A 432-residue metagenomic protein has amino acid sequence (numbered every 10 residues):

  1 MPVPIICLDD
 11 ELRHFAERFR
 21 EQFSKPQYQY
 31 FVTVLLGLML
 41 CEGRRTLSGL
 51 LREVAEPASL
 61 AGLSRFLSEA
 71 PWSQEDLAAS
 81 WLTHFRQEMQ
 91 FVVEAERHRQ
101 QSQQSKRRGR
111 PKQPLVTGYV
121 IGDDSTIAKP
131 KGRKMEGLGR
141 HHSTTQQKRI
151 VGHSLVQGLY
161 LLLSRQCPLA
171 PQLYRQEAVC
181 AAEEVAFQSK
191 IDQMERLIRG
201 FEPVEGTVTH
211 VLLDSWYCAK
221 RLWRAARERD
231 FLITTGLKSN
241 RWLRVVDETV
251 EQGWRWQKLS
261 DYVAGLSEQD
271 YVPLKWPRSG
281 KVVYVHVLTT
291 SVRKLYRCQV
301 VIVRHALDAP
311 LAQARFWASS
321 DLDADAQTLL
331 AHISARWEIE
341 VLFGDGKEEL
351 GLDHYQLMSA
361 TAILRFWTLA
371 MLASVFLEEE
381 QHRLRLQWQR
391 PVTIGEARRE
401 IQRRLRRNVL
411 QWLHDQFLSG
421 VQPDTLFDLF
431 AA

Functional and structural regions predicted by a protein language model:
M1-S68: Gly/serine-rich nucleotide phosphate-binding loop at the start of the catalytic core of nucleotide/ADP-ribose-handling
I5, T126, A264-G265, D325-L357: Short amphipathic alpha-helical "interface-anchor" segments enriched in bulky aromatics
L50-L51, V116-A128, G158, H210-C218 (+4 more regions): Short, conserved catalytic/metal-binding motifs centered on acidic residues
A61-R65, S143-V208, L295-F316: Electropositive, glycine- and tryptophan-enriched low-complexity nucleic-acid-binding patches
L67-P171, R175-E177: Active-site-proximal, Lys/Arg-enriched surface segment that forms a nucleic-acid-binding/basic interface patch
W81-S102, V409-A432: Long, charge-rich low-complexity segments
A178-I302, R383-L384, W388-A397: An internal, acidic/charged active-site-proximal segment that coordinates divalent cations and/or engages
L352-V409: Basic, amphipathic alpha-helical segments enriched in Lys/Arg and hydrophobic/aromatic residues
